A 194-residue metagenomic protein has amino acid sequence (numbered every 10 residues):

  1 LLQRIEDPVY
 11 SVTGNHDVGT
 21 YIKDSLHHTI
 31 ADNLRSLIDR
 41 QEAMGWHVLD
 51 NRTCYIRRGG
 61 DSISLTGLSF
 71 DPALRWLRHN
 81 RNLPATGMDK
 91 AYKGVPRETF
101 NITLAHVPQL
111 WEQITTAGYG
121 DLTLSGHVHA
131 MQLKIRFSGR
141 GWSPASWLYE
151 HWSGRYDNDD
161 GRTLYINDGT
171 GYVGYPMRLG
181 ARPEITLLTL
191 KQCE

Functional and structural regions predicted by a protein language model:
L1-E6, V95-R97, T116-G118: Short, conserved loop/helix-junction motifs that constitute active-site signature segments in enzyme catalytic cores
L1-R57: Core catalytic region of metal-dependent phosphoesterases/phosphodiesterases, especially metallo-beta-lactamase-like
Y10-S11, I102, P108-T186: Conserved beta-sheet core of the metallophosphoesterase superfamily
N15-D17, R52-T53, L68-F70, V107 (+2 more regions): Active-site metal-binding loops of divalent metal-dependent hydrolases
G19-D32, L74-L83, F137-L148, V173-G180: Acidic/histidine-rich helix-loop elements that form or flank divalent-metal/phosphate-binding sites at the catalytic
I30-G45, L65-A73, R178-L188: Short, electropositive alpha-helical surface patch
W46-H47, T53-G67, P96-E98, G141 (+3 more regions): Beta-strand-turn-beta hairpins that frame and shape the catalytic cleft of phosphate-ester-processing enzymes
A91-T103: Short beta-strand/loop segments at the ligand-binding rim of alpha/beta enzyme cores
